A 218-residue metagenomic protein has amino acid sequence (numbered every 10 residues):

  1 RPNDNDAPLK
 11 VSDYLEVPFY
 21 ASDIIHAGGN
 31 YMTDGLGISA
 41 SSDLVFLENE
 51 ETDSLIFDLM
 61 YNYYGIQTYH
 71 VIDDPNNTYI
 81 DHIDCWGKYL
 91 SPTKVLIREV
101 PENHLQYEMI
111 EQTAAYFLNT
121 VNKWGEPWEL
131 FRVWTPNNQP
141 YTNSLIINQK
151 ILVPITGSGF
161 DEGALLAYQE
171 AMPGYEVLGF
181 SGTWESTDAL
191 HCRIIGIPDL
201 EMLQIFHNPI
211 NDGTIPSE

Functional and structural regions predicted by a protein language model:
R1-L203: The feature marks the mature, well-folded catalytic cores of soluble enzymes
M202-E218: Surface-exposed, proline-anchored Ser/Thr-rich loop/turn motifs
